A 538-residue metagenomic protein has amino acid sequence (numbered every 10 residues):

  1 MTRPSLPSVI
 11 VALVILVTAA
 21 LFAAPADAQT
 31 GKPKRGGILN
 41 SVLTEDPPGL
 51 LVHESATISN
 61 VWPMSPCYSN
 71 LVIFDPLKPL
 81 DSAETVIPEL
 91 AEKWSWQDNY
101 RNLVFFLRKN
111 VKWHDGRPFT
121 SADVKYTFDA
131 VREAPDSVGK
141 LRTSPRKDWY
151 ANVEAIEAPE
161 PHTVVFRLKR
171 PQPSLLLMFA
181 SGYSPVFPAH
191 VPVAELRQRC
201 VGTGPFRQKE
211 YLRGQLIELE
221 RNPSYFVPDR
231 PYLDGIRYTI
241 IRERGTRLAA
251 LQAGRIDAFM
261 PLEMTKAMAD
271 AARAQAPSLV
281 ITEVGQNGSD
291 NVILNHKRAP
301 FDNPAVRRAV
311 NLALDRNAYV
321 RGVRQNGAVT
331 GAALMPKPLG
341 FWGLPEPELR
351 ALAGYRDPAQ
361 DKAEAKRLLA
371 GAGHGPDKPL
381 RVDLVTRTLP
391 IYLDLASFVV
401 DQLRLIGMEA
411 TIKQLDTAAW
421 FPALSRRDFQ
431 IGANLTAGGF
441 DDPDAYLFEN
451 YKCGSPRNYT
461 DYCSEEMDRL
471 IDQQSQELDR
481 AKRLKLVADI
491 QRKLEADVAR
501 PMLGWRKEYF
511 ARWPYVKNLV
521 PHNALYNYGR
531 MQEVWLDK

Functional and structural regions predicted by a protein language model:
K32, R101, A305-R308, V320 (+5 more regions): Extracytoplasmic/peripheral linker and loop segments enriched in polar/acidic and small residues with frequent Thr/Pro
V42-D98, D129, R199-V201: N-terminal lobe/hinge region of extracytoplasmic solute-binding protein
S59, E92-G139, V165, A250 (+2 more regions): Aromatic- and charge-enriched surface segment that lines or borders ligand/interaction sites
Y68, V72-D81, Q172-P231, G235 (+4 more regions): Gly/Pro-rich hinge or "lid" segments in bacterial periplasmic/extracellular proteins
F106, K125, L141-A189: Surface-exposed binding/hinge segments that line and control ligand-binding clefts or catalytic entry sites
V131, V138, I156, K209-E218 (+3 more regions): Extracellular/periplasmic solute-recognition and catalytic clefts
Y211, F510-K538: Long beta-strand-rich cores associated with HINT superfamily self-processing modules
T330-G371, L389-D394: Structural transition elements
